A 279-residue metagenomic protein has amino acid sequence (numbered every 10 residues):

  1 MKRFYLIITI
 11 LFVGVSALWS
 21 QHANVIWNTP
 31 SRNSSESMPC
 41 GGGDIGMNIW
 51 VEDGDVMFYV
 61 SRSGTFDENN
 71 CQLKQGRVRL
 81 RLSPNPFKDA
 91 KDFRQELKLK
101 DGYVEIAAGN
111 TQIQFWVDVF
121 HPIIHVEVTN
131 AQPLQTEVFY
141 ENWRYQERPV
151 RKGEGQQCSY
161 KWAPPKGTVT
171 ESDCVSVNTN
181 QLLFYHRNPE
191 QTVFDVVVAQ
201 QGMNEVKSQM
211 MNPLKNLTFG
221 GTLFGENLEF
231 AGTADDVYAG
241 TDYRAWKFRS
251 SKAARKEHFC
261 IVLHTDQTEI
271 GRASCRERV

Functional and structural regions predicted by a protein language model:
M1-Q21: Bacterial Sec-dependent N-terminal signal peptides
Q21-R278: Aromatic-residue-lined binding/catalytic grooves and analogous aromatic/hydrophobic interfacial grooves in multimeric
